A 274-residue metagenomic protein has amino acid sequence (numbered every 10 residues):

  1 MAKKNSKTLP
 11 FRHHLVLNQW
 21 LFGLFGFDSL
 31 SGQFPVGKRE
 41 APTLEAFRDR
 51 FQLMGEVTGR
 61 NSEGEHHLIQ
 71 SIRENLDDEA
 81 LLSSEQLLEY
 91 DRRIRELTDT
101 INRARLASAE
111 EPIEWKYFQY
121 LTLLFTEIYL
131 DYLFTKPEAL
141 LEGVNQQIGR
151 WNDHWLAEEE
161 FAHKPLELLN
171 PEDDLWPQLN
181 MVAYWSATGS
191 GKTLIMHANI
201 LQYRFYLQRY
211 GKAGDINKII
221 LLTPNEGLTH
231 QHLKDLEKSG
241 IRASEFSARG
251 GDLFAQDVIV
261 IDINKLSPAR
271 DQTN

Functional and structural regions predicted by a protein language model:
M1-N274: RecA-like P-loop NTPase motor core of helicase/translocase proteins
